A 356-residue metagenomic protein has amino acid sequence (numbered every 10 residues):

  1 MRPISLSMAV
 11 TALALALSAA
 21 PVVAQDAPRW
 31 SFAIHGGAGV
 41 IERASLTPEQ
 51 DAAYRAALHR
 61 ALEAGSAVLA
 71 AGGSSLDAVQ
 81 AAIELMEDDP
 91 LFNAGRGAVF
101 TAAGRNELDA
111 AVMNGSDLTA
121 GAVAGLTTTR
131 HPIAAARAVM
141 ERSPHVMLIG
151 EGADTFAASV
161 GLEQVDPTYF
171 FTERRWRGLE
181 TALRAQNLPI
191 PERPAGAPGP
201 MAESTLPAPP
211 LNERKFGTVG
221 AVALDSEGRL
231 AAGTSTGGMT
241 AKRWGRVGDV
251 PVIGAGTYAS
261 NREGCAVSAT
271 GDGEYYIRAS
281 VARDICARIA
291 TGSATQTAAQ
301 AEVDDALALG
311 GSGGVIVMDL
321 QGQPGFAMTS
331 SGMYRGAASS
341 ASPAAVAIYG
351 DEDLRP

Functional and structural regions predicted by a protein language model:
M1-S5: Positively charged n-region of N-terminal signal peptides that target proteins for export
S7-S18: Bacterial N-terminal signal peptides
A20-A24: Sec/Tat signal peptide C-region and signal peptidase I cleavage site
Q25-P356: Alpha/propeptide regions of enzymes that mature by internal proteolysis
